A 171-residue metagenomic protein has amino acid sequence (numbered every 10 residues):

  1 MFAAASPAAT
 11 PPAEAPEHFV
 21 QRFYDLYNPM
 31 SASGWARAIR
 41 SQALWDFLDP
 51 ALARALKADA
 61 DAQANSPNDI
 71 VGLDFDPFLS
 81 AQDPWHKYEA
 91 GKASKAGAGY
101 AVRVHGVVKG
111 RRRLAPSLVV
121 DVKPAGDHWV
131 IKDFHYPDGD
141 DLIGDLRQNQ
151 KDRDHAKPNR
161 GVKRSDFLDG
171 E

Functional and structural regions predicted by a protein language model:
A3-S6: N-terminal signal peptide c-region/cleavage motif recognized by signal peptidases
P12-A32: Short, aromatic-enriched amphipathic alpha-helices that serve as compact interaction elements
A15-V20, R40, L48, L52: Stable alpha-helical elements in mature extracytoplasmic
P29, A43-D46: N-terminal "first-domain core" detector
S31-R40: Surface-exposed patches in mature extracellular/periplasmic domains of secreted proteins
L48-L114, F167-E171: Surface-exposed, charged secondary-structure patches
K92, V119-D121: Short, surface-exposed charged micro-motifs
G97-G99, R103-S117, A125-G126, V130-E171: Low-complexity, intrinsically disordered terminal/linker segments enriched in charged and Gly/Pro repeats
